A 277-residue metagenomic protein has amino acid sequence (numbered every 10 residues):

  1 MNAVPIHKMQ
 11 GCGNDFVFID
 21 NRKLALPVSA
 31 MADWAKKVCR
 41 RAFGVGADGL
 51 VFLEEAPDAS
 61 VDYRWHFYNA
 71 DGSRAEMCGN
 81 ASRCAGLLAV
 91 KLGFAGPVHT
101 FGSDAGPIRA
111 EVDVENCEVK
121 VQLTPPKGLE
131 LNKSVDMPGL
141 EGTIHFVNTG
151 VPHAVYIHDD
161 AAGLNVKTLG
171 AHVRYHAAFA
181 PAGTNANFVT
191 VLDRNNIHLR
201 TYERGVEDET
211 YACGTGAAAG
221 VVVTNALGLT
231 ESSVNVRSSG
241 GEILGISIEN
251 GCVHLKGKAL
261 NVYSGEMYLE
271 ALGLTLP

Functional and structural regions predicted by a protein language model:
M1-E115, V155-P277: A glycine-rich beta-to-alpha transition motif near the start of alpha/beta enzyme domains, typified by
T124-P126, L260-N261: Short, solvent-exposed aromatic-acidic interface loops
P125-I144, A171: Active-site glycine-rich loop that binds ribose-phosphate moieties when present
D136-P138, G142-G163: Internal active-site segments that recognize and position negatively charged phosphoryl groups and nucleotide moieties
